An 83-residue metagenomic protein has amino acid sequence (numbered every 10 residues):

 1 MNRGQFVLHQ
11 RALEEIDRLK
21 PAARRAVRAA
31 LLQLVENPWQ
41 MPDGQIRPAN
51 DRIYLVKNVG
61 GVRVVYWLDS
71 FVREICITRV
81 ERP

Functional and structural regions predicted by a protein language model:
M1-Q5, Q10-R18, A22-A29, V56-P83: Enriched for short, Lys/Arg-rich terminal
L32-N58: A short, surface-exposed loop/turn module that caps and links secondary-structure elements
